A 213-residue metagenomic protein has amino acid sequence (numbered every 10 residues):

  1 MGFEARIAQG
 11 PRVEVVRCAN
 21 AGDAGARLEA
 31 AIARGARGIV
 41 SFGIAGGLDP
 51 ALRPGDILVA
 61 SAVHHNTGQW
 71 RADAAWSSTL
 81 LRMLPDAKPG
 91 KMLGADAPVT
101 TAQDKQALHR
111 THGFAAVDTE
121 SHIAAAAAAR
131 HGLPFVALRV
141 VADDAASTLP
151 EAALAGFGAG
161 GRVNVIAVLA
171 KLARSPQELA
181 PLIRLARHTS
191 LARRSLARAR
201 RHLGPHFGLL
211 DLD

Functional and structural regions predicted by a protein language model:
M1-T79, M83-L84, M92, A115 (+2 more regions): Metabolite-binding pocket within alpha/beta catalytic cores that recognizes anionic/polar moieties
F3, G22-A26, A75, Q103 (+4 more regions): Conserved active-site and cofactor/substrate-binding residues in soluble primary-metabolism enzymes
I7, A30, T79, K91 (+6 more regions): Alpha-helical scaffold segments in soluble metabolic enzymes
P11-E14, H64, K105-T111, L179: Glycine/charged-rich beta-loop-alpha catalytic/anionic-binding loops adjacent to active sites
V16-R17, Q69, A97, L138 (+1 more regions): Glycine- and other small-residue-rich loops at beta-strand/loop junctions that grip anionic moieties
L48, L52, D56, V63 (+7 more regions): Solvent-exposed, flexible loop/coil residues
A74-F157: Active-site rim beta-loop-alpha module in soluble metabolic enzymes
V141-D213: Regulatory input/activation interfaces that engage signals or partners
